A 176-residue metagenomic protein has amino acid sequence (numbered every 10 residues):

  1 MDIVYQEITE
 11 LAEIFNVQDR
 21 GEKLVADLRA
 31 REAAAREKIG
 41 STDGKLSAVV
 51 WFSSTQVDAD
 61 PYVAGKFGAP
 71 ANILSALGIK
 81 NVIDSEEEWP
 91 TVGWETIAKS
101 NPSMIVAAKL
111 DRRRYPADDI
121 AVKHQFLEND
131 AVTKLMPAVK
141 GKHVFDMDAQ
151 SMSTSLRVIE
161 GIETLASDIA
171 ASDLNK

Functional and structural regions predicted by a protein language model:
M1-D58, I83, V139-K176: Extracytoplasmic substrate-binding proteins
A34, P90-T96, F126-T133: Alpha-helical scaffolding within the catalytic cores of extracellular/periplasmic polymer-degrading hydrolases
W51-T55, E86-E88, P102, L110-D111: Histidine- and/or cysteine-centered catalytic micro-motif in compact active-site loops
Q56-P61, R114-P116: Short acidic/glycine-rich loop or secondary-structure boundary segments that cap or lie
D60-W89: Alpha-helical, coiled-coil/dimerization segments enriched in small aliphatic residues
W94-L110: Proline-aspartate-enriched helix->loop->beta-strand connector
A107-L127: A ligand-binding cleft/hinge motif common to bilobed small-molecule-binding domains
V132-K140: Short, conserved catalytic or adaptor-binding loops enriched in Gly and charged residues
